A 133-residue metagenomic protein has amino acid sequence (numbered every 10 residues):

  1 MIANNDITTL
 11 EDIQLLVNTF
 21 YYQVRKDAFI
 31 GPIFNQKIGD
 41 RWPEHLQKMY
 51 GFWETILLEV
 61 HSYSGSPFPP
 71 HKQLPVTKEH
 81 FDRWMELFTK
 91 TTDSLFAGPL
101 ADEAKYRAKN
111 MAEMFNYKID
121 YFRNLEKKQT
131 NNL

Functional and structural regions predicted by a protein language model:
M1-L133: Core of compact, soluble alpha-helical bundle domains
